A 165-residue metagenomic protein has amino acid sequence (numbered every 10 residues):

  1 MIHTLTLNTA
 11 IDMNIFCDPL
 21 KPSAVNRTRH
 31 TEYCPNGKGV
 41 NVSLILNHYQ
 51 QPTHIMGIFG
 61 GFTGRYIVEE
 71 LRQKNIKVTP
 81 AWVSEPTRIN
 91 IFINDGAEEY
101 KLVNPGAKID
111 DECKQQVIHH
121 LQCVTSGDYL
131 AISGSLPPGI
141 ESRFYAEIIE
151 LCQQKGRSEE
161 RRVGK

Functional and structural regions predicted by a protein language model:
M1-S23: Positively charged, low-complexity intrinsically disordered leader regions
R27-P86: Substrate-binding N-lobe of the ribokinase-like
I93-S126: Conserved phosphate-binding/catalytic loop of the ribokinase/pfkB sugar-kinase fold
A107-D110, L136-I140: Short, small-residue-enriched loops and turns at beta-alpha junctions that line or gate enzyme active sites
Q115-I118, S142-I149: Charged helix-capping and loop-helix junction motifs
V124-G139: Short acidic, glycine-rich surface-loop motifs adjacent to enzyme active sites
Q154-S158: A short helix->loop->beta-strand "cap" motif at the edges of active sites that frequently abuts
R161-K165: Conserved small/polar residues in nucleotide/adenosyl-binding loops
